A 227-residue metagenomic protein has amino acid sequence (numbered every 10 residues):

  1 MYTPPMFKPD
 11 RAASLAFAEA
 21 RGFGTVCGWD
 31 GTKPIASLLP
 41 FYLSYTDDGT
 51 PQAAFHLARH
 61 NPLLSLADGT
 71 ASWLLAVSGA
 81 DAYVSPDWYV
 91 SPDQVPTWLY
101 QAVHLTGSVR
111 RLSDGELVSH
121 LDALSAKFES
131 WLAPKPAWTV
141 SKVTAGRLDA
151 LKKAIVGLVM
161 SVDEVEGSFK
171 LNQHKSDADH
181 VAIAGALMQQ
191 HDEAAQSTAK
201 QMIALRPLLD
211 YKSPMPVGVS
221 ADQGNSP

Functional and structural regions predicted by a protein language model:
Y2-T25: Short, basic/aromatic recognition patches
T3, F7-P9, L105-D114, M188: Short histidine-centered catalytic/ligand-binding loop motif
L15, D93-Q94, R147-A150: A generic local secondary-structure boundary/capping motif
A20-R59: Short beta-strand segments
G22, S37, G49-A53, G69-W73 (+2 more regions): A generic structural signal for short beta-strands and their flanking turns/coil linkers
P40, H56, A76, S108 (+1 more regions): Residue-level recognition of well-ordered beta-strand positions that form the cores of beta-sheet-rich folds across
R59-H120: Short, structured beta-strand-loop surface elements
R110-P227: C-terminal edge-of-domain segments
